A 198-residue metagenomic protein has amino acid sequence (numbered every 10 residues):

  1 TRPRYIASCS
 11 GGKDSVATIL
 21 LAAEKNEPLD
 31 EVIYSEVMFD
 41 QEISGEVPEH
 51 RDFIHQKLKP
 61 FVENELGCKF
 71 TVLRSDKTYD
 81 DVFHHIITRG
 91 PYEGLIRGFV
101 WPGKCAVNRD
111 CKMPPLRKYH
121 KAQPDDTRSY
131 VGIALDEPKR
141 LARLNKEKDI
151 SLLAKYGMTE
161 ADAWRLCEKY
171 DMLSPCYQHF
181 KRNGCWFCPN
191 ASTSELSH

Functional and structural regions predicted by a protein language model:
T1-H198: Nucleotide-activated chemistry modules centered on ATP-dependent adenylation/adenylyltransferase
